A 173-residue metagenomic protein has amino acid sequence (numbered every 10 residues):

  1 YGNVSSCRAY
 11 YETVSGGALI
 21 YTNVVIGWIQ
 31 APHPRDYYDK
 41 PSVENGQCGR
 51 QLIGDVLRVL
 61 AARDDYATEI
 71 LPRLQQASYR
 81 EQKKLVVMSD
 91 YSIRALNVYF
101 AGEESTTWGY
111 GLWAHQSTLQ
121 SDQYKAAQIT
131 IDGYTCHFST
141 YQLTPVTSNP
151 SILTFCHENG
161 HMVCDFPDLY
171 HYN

Functional and structural regions predicted by a protein language model:
Y1-N173: Active-site-proximal segment of zinc-dependent metalloprotease catalytic domains
